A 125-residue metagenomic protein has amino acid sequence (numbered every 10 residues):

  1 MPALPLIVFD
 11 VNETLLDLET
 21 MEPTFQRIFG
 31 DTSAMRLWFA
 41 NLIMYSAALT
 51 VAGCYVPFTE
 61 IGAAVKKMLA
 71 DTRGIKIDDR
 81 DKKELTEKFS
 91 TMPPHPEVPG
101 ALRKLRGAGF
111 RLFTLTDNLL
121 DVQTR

Functional and structural regions predicted by a protein language model:
M1-I43: Active-site neighborhood of HAD-like aspartate-dependent phosphohydrolases
E22, M35, F39, T59-K67 (+1 more regions): An amphipathic alpha-helix signature
G30-A34, T72-I77, G107: Short helix-capping segments at alpha-helix termini
I43-A47, S90: A broad detector of the eukaryotic-type serine/threonine protein kinase catalytic domain
S46-K83: A metal-dependent, Asp-based hydrolase signature
R80-P93, V98-R125: Substrate-recognition element of Asp-dependent hydrolases with the DxDx(T/V) motif
